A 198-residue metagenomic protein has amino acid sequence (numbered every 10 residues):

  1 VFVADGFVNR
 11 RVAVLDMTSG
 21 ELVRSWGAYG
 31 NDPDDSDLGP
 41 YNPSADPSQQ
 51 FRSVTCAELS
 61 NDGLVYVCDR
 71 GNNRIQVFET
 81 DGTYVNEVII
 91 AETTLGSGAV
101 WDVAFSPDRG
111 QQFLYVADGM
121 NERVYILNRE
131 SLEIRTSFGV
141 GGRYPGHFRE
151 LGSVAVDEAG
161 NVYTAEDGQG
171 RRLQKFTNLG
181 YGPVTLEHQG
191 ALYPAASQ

Functional and structural regions predicted by a protein language model:
V1-Q198: Eukaryotic scaffold repeat domains enriched in small/polar residues
